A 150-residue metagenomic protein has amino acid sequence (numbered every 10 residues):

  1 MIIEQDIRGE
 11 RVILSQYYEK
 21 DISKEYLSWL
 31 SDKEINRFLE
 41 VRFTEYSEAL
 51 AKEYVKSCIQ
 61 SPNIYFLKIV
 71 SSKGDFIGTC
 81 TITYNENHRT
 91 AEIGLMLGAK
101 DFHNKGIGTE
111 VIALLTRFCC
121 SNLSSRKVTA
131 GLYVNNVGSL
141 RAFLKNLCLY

Functional and structural regions predicted by a protein language model:
M1-I2, Y54-S57: Short, P/G- and charge-enriched loop/turn segments at secondary-structure junctions
M1-S23, D32, F66, S71-Y150: Acyl-donor (CoA/ACP) binding surface of acyl/acetyltransferases
K24-E25, R37, E53, L114: Short, solvent-exposed alpha-helical surface patches in well-structured domains
S28-W29: Conserved catalytic core of Hanks-type protein kinase domains
K33-E34, P62: Short amphipathic alpha-helical segments enriched in hydrophobics
E34-Y54: Conserved GNAT-fold acetyl-CoA-binding loop/helix
S57-N63: Short loop/turn motifs at secondary-structure junctions and domain boundaries
